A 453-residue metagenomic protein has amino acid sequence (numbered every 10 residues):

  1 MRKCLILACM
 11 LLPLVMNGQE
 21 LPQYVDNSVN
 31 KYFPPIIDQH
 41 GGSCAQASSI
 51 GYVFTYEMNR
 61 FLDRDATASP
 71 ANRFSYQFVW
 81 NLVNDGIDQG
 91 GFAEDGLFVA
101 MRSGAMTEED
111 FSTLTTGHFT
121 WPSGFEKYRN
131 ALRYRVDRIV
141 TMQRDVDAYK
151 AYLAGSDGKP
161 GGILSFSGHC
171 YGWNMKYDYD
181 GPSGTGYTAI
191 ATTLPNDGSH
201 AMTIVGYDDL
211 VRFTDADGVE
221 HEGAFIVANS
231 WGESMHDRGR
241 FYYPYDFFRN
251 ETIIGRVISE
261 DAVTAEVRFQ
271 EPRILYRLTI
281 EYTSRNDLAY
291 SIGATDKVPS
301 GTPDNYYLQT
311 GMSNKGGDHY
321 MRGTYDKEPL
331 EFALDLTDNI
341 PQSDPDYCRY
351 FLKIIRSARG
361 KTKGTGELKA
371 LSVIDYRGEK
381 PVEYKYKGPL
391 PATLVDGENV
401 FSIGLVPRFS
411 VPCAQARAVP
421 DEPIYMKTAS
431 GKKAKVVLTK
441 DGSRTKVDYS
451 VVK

Functional and structural regions predicted by a protein language model:
C4-P13: Sec-dependent N-terminal signal peptides
L21-N27, H40-G42, Q46-F54, W80-A224 (+4 more regions): Predominantly the structural core of cysteine protease catalytic domains
K31-D38: Immediate flanking context of iron-sulfur cluster ligation sites
T55-F74: Phosphate-handling active-site elements
K380-R417: Compositionally biased low-complexity segments at domain edges in trafficked proteins and select soluble regulators
I424-M426, K433-T439, R444-V451: Short linear proline/tyrosine/threonine-rich motifs used for host-factor recruitment and membrane trafficking/assembly
